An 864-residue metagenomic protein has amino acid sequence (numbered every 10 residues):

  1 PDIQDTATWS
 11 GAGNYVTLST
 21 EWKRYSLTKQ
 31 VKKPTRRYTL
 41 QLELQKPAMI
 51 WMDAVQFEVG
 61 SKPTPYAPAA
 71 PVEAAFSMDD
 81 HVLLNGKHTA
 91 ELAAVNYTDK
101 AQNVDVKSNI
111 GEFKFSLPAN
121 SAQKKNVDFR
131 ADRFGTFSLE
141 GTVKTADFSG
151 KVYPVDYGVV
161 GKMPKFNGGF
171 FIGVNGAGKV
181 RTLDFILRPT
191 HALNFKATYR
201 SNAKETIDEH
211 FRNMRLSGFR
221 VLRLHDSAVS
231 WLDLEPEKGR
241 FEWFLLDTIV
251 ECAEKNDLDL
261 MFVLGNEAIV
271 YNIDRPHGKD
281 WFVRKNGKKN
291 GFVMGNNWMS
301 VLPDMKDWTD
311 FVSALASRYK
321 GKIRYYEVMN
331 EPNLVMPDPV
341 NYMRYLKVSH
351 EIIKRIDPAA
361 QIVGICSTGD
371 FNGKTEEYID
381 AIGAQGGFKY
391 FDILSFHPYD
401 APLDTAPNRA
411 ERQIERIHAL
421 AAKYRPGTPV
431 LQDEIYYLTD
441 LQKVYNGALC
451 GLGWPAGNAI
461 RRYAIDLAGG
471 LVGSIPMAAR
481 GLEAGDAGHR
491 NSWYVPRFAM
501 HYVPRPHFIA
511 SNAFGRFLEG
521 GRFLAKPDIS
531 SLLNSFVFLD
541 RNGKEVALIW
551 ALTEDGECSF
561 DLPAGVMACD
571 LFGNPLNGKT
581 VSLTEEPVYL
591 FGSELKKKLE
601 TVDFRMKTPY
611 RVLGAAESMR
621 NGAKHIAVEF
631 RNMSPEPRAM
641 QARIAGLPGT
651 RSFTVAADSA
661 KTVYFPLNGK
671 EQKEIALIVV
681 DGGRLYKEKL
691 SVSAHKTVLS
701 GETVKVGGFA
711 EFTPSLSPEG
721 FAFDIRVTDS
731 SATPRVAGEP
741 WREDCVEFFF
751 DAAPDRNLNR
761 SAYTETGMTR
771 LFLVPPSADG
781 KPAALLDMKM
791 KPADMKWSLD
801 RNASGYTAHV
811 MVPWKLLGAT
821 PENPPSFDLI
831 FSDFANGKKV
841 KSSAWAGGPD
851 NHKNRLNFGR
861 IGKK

Functional and structural regions predicted by a protein language model:
I3-T35, A122-K124, L799: Extracellular carbohydrate recognition and processing domains and analogous Trp-centered ligand-binding platforms
R24-K33, E43-G86, K162-M163, H852-N854 (+1 more regions): Extracellular polysaccharide-targeting segments
L84-H88, I460-C558, D570-P575, T584-R605: Aromatic- and carboxylate-lined catalytic core of secreted/periplasmic carbohydrate-active enzymes
K87-Q102, D528-G565, L571, G614 (+1 more regions): Carbohydrate-binding surface patches
F148-R220, P236, K354: N-terminal carbohydrate-binding accessory modules
S217-D392, H397-A401: Substrate-binding cleft and catalytic face of glycoside hydrolase catalytic domains, especially the flexible beta-alpha
A401-L482, F514: Catalytic-core region of carbohydrate-active enzymes that cleave or remodel glycosidic bonds
I678-K864: Structural preference for beta-rich elements and adjacent junctions enriched in aromatics
